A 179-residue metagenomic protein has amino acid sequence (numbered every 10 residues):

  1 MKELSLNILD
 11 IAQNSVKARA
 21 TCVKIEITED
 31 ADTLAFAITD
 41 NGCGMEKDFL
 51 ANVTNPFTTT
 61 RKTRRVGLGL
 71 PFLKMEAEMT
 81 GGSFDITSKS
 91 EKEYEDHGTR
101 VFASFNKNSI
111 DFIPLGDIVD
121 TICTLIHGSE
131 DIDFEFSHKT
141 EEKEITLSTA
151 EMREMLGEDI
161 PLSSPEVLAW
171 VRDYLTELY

Functional and structural regions predicted by a protein language model:
M1-D30, P71-E76: Conserved ATP-binding N-box helix of the HATPase_c
K2, M75-Y179: Flexible, glycine-/charge-rich segments associated with ATP-binding catalytic modules
S5, K47, G67-L70, F112-V119: Amphipathic alpha-helical transducer elements in NTP-driven molecular machines
V23, C43, R65-E78, G82: Structured catalytic core of nucleotide-sugar glycosyltransferases
D32-F36, T99: Short beta-strand element(s) in the Bergerat
D40: Acidic ATP/Mg2+-coordinating residue in the GHKL
M45-F57: Short conserved segment of the HATPase_c
T58-R65: Glycine-rich ATP-lid/hinge loop adjacent to the conserved G-boxes
